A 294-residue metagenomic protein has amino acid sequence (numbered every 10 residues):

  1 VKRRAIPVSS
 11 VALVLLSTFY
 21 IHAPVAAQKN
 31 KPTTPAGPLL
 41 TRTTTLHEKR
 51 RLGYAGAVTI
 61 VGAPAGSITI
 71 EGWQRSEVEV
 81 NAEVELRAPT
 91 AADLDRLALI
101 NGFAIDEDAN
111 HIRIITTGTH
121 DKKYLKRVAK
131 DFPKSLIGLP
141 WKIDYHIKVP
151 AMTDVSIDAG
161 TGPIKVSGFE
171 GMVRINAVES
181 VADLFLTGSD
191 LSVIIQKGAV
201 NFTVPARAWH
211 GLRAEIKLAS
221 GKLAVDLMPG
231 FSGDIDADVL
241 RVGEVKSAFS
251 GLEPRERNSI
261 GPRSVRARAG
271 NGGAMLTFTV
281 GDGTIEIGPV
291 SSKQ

Functional and structural regions predicted by a protein language model:
V1-Q294: Intrinsically disordered, low-complexity terminal regions
